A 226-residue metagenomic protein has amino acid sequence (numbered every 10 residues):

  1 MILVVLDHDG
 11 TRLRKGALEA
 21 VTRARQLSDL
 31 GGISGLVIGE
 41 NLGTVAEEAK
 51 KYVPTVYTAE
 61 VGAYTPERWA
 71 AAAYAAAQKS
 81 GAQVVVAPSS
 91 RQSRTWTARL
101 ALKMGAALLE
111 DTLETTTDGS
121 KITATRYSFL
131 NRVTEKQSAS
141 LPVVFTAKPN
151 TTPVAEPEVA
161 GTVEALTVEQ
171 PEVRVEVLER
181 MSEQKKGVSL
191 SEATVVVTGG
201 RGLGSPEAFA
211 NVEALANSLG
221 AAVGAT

Functional and structural regions predicted by a protein language model:
M1-T226: N-terminal glycine-rich FAD/FM-binding segment characteristic of electron-transfer flavoproteins
